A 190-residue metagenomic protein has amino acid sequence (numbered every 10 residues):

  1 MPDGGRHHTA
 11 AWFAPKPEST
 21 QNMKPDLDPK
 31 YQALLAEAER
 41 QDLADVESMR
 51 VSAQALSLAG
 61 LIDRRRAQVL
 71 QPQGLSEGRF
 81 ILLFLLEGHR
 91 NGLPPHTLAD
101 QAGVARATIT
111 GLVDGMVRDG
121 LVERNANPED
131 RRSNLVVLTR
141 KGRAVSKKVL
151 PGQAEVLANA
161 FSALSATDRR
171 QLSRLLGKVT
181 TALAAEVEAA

Functional and structural regions predicted by a protein language model:
M1-Q73: N-terminal leader segment of winged-helix/HTH proteins
V46, L56, G60-A105, E188-A190: N-terminal helix-turn-helix DNA-binding core of bacterial DNA-binding proteins
M49, R90, H96, R132 (+3 more regions): Hydrophobic/basic alpha-helical segments enriched in Actinobacteria
V51, G78-R79, P94, K141 (+1 more regions): N-terminal positioning helix adjacent to the helix-turn-helix/winged-helix DNA-binding module
S52, L56, G60, G103 (+3 more regions): Short amphipathic alpha-helical segments with heptad-repeat character
I62-R65, A102, V145, V149-L164 (+1 more regions): Alpha-helical linker/hinge and terminal dimerization helices associated with HTH transcriptional regulators
D114-R174: Charged, amphipathic alpha-helical coiled-coil/dimerization segments
